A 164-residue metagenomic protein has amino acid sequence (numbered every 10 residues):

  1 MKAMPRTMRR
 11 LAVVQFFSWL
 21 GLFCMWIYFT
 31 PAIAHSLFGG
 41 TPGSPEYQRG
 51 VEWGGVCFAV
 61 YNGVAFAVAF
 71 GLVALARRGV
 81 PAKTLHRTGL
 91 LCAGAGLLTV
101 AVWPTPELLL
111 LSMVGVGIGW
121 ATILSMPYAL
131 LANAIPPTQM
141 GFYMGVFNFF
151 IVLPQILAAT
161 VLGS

Functional and structural regions predicted by a protein language model:
M1-V13: Juxtamembrane intracellular "pre-TM" segments in multi-pass secondary transporters
R10-V14, S18-G43: Helix-loop boundary and gating motifs at the non-cytosolic
G39-G63: Loop-to-transmembrane helix entry
V51, I135-F147: Loop-to-transmembrane helix entry/capping segments in MFS-fold secondary transporters and related SLC/MFSD carriers
A67-P81: Helix-to-loop junctions at the C-terminal end of transmembrane segments in multipass secondary transporters
L91-P104: C-terminal ends and interior cores of transmembrane alpha-helices in multi-pass membrane transporters/permeases
L108-I123: Hydrophobic core of transmembrane alpha-helices in multi-pass small-molecule transporters, especially MFS/SLC-type
T122-P136: Intracellular juxtamembrane helix-capping segments at the cytosolic ends of symmetry-related transmembrane helices
